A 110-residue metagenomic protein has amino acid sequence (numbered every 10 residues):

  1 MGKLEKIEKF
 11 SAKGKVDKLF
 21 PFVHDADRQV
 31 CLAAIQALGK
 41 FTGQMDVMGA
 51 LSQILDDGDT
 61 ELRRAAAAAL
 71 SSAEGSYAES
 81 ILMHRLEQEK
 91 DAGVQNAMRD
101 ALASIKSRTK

Functional and structural regions predicted by a protein language model:
M1-K13: N-terminal intrinsically disordered, low-complexity tails enriched in polar/charged
K3-K6, A34, A66, M98: Conserved hydrophobic register position within alpha-solenoid helical repeats
F10-V23, G43-D56, G75-E87, R108-K110: Amphipathic alpha-helical scaffolding segments comprising HEAT/armadillo-like alpha-solenoid repeats
K13, R28-Q29, M45, T60-E61 (+1 more regions): Alpha-helix N-cap/helix-start positions at coil->helix boundaries
Q29-K40: Short, contiguous, helix-prone interaction/anchoring segments in small proteins
G58-H84, K90-G93: Charged low-complexity stretches with an acidic bias
E87, V94-K110: Eukaryotic acidic, Ser/Thr-rich intrinsically disordered low-complexity regions
